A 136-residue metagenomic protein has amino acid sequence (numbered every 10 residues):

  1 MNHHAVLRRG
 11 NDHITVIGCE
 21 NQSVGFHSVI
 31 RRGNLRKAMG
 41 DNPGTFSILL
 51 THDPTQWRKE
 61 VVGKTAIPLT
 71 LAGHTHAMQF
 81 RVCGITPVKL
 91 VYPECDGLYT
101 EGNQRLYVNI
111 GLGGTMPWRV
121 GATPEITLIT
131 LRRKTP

Functional and structural regions predicted by a protein language model:
M1-P136: Soluble catalytic domains of enzymes that build or remodel membrane lipids, polysaccharides, and related
